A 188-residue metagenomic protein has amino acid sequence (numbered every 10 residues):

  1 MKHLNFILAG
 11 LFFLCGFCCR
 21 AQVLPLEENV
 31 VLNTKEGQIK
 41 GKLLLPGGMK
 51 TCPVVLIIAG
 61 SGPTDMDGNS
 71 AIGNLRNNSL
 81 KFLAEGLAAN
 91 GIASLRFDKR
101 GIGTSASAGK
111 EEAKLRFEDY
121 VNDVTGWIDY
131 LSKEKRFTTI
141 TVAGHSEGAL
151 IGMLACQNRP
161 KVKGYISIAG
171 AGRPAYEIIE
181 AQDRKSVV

Functional and structural regions predicted by a protein language model:
Q22-K50, V54: N-terminal cap/lid segment of alpha/beta-hydrolase-fold proteins
M49-T51, V55-L87: Short, surface-exposed "cap/lid" segments of acyl-processing enzymes
N78-A106: Conserved alpha/beta-hydrolase
S79, E112-K133: Alpha/beta-hydrolase active-site loop
E134-S146: Alpha/beta-hydrolase fold nucleophile elbow
T141, G164-I166: Residue in the alpha/beta-hydrolase core beta-strand immediately N-terminal to the catalytic nucleophile
A149-P160: Short glycine-enriched nucleophile-adjacent loop and the immediately C-terminal alpha-helix near the catalytic center
I168-V188: Accessory cap/linker subdomain of secreted extracellular hydrolases
